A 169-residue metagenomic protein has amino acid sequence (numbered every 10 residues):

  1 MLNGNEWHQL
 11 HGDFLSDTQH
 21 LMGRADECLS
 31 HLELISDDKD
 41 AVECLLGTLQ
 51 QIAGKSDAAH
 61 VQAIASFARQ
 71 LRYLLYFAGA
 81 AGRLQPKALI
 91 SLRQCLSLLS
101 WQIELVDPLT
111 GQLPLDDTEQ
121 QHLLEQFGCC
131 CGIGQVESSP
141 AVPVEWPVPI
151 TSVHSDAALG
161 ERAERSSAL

Functional and structural regions predicted by a protein language model:
M1-L169: Non-catalytic helical tethers at domain boundaries
